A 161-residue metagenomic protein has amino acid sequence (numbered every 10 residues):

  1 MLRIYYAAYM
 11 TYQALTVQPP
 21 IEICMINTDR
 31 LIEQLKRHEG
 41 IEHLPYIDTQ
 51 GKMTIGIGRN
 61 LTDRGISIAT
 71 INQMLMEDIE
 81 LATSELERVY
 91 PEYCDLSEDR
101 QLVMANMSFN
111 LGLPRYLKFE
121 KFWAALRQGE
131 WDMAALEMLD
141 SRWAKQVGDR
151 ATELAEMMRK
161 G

Functional and structural regions predicted by a protein language model:
L2: Short polybasic linear motifs
Y5-L44, Q50, R59-R64, I68-E85 (+2 more regions): Long, amphipathic alpha-helical surface segments
T49-K52, Q101: A structure-centric signal for secondary-structure junctions around beta-strands
Y93-L117: Mid-chain, well-packed structural core segment of small domains
